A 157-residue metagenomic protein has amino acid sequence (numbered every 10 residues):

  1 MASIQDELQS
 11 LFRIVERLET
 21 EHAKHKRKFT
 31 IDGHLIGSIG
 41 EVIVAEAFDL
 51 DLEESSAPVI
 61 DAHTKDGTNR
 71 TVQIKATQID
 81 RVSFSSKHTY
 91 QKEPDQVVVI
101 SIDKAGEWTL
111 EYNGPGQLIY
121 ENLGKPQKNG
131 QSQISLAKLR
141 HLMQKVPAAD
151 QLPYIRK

Functional and structural regions predicted by a protein language model:
M1-K157: Nucleic-acid endonuclease domains
